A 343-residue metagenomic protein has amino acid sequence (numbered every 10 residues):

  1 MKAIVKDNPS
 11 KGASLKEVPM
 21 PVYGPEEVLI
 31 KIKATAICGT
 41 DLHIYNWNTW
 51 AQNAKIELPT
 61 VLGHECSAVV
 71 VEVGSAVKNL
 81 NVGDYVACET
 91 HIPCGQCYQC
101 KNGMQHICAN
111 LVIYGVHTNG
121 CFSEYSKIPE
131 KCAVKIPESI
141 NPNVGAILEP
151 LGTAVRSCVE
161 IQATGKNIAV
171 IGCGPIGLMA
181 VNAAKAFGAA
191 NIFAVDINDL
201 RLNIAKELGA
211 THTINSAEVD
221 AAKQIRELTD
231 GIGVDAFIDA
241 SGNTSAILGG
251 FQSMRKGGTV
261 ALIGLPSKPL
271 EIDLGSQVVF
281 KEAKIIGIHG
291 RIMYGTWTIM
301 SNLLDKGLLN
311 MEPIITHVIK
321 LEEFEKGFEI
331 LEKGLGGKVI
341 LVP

Functional and structural regions predicted by a protein language model:
A3-V22, G39-E72, A87, C108-H117: N-terminal glycine-rich cofactor-binding segment
P21-T35, W50-Y98, P137-S139: Glycine-rich beta-strand-centered segment in the early N-terminal region that forms part of a ligand/cofactor-binding
K31, L248-Q252, K256, Y294-P343: C-terminal hydrophobic helical "lid"/dimerization subdomain of Rossmann-like NAD(P)H-dependent oxidoreductases
H64, C94-I171, L202: NAD(P)H dinucleotide-binding glycine-rich loop of Rossmann-like/cofactor-binding domains, especially the beta1-alpha1
E138-V219, K223: Mid-domain Rossmann-like dinucleotide-binding core that forms the NAD(H)/NADP(H) cofactor-binding site
A222-G231: Conserved amphipathic alpha-helix within the SDR
T244-K306, P343: Glycine-rich phosphate-binding loop and adjacent beta-alpha segment of Rossmann(oid) nucleotide-cofactor-binding
